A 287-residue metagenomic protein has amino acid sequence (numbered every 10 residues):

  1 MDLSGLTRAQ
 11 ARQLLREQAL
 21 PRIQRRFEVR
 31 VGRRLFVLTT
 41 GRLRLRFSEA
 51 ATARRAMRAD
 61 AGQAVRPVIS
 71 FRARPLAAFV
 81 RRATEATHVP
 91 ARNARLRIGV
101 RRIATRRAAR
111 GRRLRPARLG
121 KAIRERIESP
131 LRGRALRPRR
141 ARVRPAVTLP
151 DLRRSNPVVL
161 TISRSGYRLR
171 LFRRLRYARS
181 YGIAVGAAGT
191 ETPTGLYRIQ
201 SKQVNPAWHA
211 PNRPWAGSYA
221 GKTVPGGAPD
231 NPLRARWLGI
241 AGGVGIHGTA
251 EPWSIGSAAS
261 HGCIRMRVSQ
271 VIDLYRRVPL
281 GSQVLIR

Functional and structural regions predicted by a protein language model:
M1-R8, R12, R16, R34 (+4 more regions): Conserved, single-site charged/polar hotspot
M1-V159: Short glycine/threonine-rich beta-strand-turn micro-motifs
S4, R8, V65-L76, R112-P116 (+7 more regions): Solvent-exposed, acidic/flexible segments
R22-Q24, R33, G62-A64, F71 (+9 more regions): Extracytoplasmic
A78, E125, T194, A207-R287: Exported/periplasmic cell-wall-interacting domains
L149-T190: A structural motif detector for short, solvent-exposed N-terminal "entry" segments of globular domains
